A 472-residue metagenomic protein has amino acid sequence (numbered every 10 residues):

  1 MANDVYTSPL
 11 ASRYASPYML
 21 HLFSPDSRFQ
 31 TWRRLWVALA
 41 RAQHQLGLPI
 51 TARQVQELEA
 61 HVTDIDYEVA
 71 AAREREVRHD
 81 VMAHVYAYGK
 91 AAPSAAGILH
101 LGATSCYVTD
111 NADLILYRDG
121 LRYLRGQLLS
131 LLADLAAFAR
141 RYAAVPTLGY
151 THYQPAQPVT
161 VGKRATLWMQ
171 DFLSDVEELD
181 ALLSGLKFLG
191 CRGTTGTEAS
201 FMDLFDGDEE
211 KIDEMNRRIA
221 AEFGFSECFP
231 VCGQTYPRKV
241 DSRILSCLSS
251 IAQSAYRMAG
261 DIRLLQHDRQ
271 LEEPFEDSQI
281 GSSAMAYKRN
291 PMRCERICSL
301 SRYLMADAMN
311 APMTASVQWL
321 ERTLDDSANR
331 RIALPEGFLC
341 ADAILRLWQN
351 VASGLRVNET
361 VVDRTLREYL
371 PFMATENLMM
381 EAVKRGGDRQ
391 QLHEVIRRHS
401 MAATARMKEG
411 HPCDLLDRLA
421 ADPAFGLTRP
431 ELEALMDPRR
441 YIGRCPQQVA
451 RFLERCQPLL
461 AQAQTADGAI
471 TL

Functional and structural regions predicted by a protein language model:
M1-A199, G207-R218, G281-S282, M292-R296 (+4 more regions): A helix-coil-helix interface module used to build multimeric assemblies and to scaffold catalytic/cofactor sites
Y14-M19, V37, V62-E68, P274-I280 (+5 more regions): Short acidic (Asp/Glu) and glycine-rich catalytic loops that position anionic groups and cofactors
E74, D113-R125, R140, Q154-Q318 (+1 more regions): Charged, flexible cofactor/metal-binding loops and thiol motifs
D261, V351-A352, L453: Membrane-helix cytosolic exit motif
E272, E394-A402: Active/binding-pocket-proximal capping segment
Y303-R389, V395: Long, amphipathic alpha-helical stalk/connector segments used for oligomerization, subunit docking, or mechanical
